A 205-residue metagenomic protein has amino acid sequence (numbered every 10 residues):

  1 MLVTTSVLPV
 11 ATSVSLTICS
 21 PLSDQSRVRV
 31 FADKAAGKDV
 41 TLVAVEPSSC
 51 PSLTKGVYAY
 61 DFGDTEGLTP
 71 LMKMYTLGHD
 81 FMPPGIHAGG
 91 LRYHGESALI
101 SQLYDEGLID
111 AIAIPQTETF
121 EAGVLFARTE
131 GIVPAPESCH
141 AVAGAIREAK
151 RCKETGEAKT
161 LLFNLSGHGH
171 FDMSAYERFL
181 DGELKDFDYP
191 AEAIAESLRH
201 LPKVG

Functional and structural regions predicted by a protein language model:
M1, T119, V133-G167: Structural signature of the thiamine diphosphate
T4-S6, T12-S26: Low-acidity, Ser/Thr- and Arg-rich intrinsically disordered low-complexity segments
S20, E46-P51, L165-G169: Acidic, glycine-rich active-site loops and adjacent beta-strand->loop/helix elements that engage anionic groups
Q25-A35, T41-V45, C139-R151: Thiamine diphosphate
R27-V30, S52-A59, I146, M173-E177: Short acidic, glycine/serine/threonine-rich loops at helix termini
D33, G156, N164-I194: Glycine/aspartate-rich loop-and-adjacent alpha/beta segment that forms the canonical ThDP
A44-I132, R178-G205: Active-site/ligand-binding loops adjacent to catalytic centers
